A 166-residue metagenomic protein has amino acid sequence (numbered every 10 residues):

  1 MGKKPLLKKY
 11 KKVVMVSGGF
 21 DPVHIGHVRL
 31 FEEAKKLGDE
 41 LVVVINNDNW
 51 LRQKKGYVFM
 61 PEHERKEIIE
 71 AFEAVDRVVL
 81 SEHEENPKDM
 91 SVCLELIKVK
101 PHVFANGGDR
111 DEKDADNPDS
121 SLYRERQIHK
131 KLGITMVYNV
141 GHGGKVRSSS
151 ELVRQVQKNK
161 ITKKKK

Functional and structural regions predicted by a protein language model:
M1-K166: Nucleotidyltransferase catalytic core that binds NTPs
